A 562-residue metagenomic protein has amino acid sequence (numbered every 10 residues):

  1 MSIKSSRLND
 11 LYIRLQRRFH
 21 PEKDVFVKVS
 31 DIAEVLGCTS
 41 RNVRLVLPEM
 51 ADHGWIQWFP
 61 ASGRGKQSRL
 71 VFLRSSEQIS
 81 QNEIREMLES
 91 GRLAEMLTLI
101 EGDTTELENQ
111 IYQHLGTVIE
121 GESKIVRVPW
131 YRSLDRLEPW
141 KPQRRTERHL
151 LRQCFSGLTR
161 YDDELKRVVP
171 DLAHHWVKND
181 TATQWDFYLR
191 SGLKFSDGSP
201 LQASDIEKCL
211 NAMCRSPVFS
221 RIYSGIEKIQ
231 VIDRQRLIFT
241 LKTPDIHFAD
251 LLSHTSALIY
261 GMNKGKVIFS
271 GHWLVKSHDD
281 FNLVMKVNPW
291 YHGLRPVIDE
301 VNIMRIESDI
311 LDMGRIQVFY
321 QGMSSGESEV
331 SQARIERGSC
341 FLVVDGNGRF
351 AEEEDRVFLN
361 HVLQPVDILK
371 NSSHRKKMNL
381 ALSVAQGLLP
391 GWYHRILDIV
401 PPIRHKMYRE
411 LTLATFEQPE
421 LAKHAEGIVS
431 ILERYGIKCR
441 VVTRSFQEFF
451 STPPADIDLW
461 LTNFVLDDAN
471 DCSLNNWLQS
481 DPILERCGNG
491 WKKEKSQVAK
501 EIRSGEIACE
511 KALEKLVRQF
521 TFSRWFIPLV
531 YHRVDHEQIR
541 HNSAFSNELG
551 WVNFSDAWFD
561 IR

Functional and structural regions predicted by a protein language model:
E22-D31, L36-N42, G54-P60, I399-N463: Ligand/substrate-recognition segments at binding pockets and active sites
E22-V25, V35, R44-V46, Q143-R145 (+1 more regions): Aromatic- and charge-enriched surface segment that lines or borders ligand/interaction sites
A51, A61, F358, V362-H394 (+2 more regions): Detector for C-terminal structural segments
R69, F219-N263, S270-N282: Surface-exposed binding/hinge segments that line and control ligand-binding clefts or catalytic entry sites
S123-R136, H174, T183-F187, L237-F239 (+4 more regions): Short, well-ordered beta-strand elements
R148-V177, L252-V275, L342-E353, G391-L397 (+2 more regions): Short, solvent-exposed loop/beta-turn-alpha elements that line the ligand-binding surface or hinge of extracytoplasmic
K286-P289, A333-V362, N371: A bilobed periplasmic-binding-protein/Venus flytrap-type ligand-binding module shared by bacterial periplasmic
W290-V330: Ligand-site clamp/hinge motif
